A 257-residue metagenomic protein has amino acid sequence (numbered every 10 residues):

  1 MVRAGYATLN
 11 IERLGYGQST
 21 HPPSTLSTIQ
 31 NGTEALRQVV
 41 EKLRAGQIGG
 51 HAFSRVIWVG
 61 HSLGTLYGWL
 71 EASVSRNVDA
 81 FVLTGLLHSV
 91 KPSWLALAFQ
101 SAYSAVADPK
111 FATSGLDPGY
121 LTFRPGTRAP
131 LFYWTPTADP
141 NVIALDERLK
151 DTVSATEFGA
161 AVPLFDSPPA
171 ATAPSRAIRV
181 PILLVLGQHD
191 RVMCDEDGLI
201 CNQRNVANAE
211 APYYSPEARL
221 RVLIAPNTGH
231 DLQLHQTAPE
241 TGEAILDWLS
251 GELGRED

Functional and structural regions predicted by a protein language model:
M1-T20: Conserved alpha/beta-hydrolase
L14-G17, H88, G229: Alpha/beta-hydrolase active-site loop signature
S19-T25, W94, D195: Conserved catalytic-core motifs of eukaryotic protein kinase domains, centered on the activation segment
L26-G50: Alpha/beta-hydrolase active-site loop
K42-L43, A244-R255: C-terminal alpha-helix
S54-V90: Conserved hydrolase catalytic core segment
A96-R204: Alpha/beta-hydrolase
A225-T237: Catalytic histidine-centered segment of alpha/beta-hydrolase-like enzymes
